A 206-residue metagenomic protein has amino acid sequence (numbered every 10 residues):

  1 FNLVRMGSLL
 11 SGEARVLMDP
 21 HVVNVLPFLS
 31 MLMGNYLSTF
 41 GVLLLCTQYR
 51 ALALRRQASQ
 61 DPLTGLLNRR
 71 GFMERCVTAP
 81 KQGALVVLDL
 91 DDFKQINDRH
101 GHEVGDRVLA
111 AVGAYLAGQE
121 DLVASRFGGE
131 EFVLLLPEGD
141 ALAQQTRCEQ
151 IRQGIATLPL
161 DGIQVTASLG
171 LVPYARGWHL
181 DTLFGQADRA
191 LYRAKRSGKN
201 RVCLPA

Functional and structural regions predicted by a protein language model:
R5-A14, M18-P62, R70-Q82: Signal-transducing coiled-coil linker helices
R55-E74, L88-H102, A110: Conserved nucleotide-binding and Mg2+-coordinating catalytic segments in signaling enzymes
S59, G113-A143, Q153: Conserved helix-loop-beta segment at the catalytic/binding core of cyclic-nucleotide signaling proteins
F72, C76, V86, L109 (+3 more regions): Heptad-repeat coiled-coil signal-transmission/dimerization helices
C76-L88, R99, Y115-V123, T157-D161 (+1 more regions): Nucleotide second-messenger and two-component phosphorelay signaling modules
G113-A114, A143-D161, D188: Alpha-helical scaffold within the catalytic cores of cyclic-nucleotide enzymes
R126, I155-Y174: Catalytic core regions of nucleotide second-messenger enzymes
L142-Q145, V172-A206: Catalytic-core segments of nucleotide cyclases and related cyclic-nucleotide turnover enzymes
